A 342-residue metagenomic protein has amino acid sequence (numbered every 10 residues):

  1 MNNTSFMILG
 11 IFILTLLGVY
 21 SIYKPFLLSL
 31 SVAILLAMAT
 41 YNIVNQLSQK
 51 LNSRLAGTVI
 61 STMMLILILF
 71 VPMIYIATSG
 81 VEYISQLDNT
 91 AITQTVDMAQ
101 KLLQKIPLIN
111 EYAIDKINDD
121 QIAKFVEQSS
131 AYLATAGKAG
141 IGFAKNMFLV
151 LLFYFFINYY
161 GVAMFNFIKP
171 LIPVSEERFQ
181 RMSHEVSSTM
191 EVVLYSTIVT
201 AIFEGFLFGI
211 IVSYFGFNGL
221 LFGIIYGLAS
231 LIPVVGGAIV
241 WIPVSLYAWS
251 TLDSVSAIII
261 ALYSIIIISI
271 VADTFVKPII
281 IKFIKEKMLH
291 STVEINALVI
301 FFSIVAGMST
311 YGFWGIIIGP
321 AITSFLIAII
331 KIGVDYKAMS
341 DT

Functional and structural regions predicted by a protein language model:
M1-S5, N118, E191-Y195, G227-V234 (+2 more regions): Short, amphipathic, aromatic/basic-enriched membrane-interface segments that mark the entry/exit of transmembrane
M1-Y75, I327-T342: Anchoring transmembrane alpha helix of integral membrane proteins
I8-S31, S129-F167: Hydrophobic alpha-helical transmembrane segments
P25-V32, Y214-I224, D253-I260, I295-N296 (+2 more regions): Membrane-water interface of transmembrane alpha-helices in multipass transporters/channels
I43-Q46, K50, M73-L149, G161: Juxtamembrane membrane-interface segments in integral membrane proteins
V44-G57, A163-S187, F283-T292: Membrane interface segments of multi-pass transport proteins and intramembrane proteases
G142-T251: Alpha-helical transmembrane segments and their immediate interhelical loop/hinge regions in multi-pass membrane
I258, Y263-T342: Hydrophobic alpha-helical transmembrane segments of membrane transport and translocation systems, primarily multi-pass
